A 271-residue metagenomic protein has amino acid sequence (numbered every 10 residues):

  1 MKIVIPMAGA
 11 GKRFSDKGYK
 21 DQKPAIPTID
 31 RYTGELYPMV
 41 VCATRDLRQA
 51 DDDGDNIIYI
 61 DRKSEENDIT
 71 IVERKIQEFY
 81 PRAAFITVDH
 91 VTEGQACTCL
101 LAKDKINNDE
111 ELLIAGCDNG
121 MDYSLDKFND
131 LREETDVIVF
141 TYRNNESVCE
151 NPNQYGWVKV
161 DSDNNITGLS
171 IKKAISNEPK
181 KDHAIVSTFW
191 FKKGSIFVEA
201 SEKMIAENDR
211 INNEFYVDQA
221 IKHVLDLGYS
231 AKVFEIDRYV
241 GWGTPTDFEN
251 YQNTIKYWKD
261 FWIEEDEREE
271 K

Functional and structural regions predicted by a protein language model:
K2-I5, R13-D16, P27, R31-I114: Conserved N-terminal catalytic core of the sugar/cofactor nucleotidyltransferase
I3, D182-K271: Conserved alpha/beta core of the MobA/IspD/sugar-nucleotide pyrophosphorylase nucleotidyltransferase superfamily
A10-K17, V198: Short acidic/His/Gly/Ser-rich catalytic and metal-binding motifs that mark active-site loops of diverse hydrolases
P24, N56, R82-A84, N165 (+1 more regions): Conserved beta-strand segments of alpha/beta enzyme cores
A25, V158-V160, V233: A structural signal for short hydrophobic beta-strand segments in well-ordered beta-sheet cores
G116-G120: The conserved acidic donor/metal-binding loop of glycosyltransferases
M121-M204: Conserved core of the sugar-phosphate nucleotidyltransferase
